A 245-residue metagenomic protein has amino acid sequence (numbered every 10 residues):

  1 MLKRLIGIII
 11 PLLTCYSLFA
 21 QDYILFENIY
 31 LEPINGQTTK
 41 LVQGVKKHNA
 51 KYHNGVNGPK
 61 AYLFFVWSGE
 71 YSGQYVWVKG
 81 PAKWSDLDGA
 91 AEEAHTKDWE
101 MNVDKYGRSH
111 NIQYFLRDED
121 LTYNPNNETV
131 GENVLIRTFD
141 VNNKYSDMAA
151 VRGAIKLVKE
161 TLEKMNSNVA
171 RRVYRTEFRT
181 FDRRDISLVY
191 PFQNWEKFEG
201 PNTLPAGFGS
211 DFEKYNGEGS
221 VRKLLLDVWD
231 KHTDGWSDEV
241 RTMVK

Functional and structural regions predicted by a protein language model:
M1-Y23: Bacterial Sec-dependent N-terminal signal peptides
A20-K245: Short S/T/G/P-rich N-terminal loop/turn motif that feeds into the first structured element of a domain
